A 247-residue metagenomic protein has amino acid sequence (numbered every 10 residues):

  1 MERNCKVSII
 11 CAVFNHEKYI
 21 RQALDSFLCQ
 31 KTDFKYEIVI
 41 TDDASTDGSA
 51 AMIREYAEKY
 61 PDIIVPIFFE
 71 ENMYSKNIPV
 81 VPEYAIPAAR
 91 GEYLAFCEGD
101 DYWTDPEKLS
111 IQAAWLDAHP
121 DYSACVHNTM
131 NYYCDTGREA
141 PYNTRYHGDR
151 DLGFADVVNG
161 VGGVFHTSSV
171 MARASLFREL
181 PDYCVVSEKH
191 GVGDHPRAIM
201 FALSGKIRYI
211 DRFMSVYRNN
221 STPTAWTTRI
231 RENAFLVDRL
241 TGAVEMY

Functional and structural regions predicted by a protein language model:
M1-C29: N-proximal low-complexity "stem/linker" segments adjacent to membrane-targeting elements
C5-S8, E37, P196: Cell-envelope/extracellular polymer assembly enzymes that use nucleotide-activated donors
L24-E71: Acidic donor-binding segment of Leloir-type glycosyltransferases
E70-A89, I111: Glycine-rich, basic loop-to-helix element that forms the pyrophosphate-binding segment of sugar-nucleotide handling
P87, H127, R145-E232, L236-R239: Conserved nucleotide-sugar donor-binding catalytic segment
L94: Short aromatic/hydrophobic "clamp" motif used to bind/position activated sugar donors
E98-Y102, N128: The conserved acidic donor/metal-binding loop of glycosyltransferases
P106-P141: Conserved donor NDP-sugar-binding/catalytic core segment of glycosyltransferases
